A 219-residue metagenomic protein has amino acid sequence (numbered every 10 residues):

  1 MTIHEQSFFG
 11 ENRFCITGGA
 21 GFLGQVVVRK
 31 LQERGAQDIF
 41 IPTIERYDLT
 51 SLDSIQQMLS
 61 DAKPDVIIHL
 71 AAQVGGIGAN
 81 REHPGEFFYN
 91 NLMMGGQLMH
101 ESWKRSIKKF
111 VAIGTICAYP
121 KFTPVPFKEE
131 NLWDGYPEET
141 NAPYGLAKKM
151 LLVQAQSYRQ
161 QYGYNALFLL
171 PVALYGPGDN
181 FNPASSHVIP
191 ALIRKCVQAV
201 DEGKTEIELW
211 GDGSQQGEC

Functional and structural regions predicted by a protein language model:
M1-F14, S60, V66: Non-catalytic terminal and boundary segments that flank Rossmann-like NAD(P)-dependent oxidoreductase
Q6, N12-R34: N-terminal Rossmann NAD(P)H-binding glycine-rich loop of SDR-like oxidoreductase domains
T17, P42, I67-Q73, F110-I116 (+1 more regions): SDR active-site strand-loop-helix element
Q32, Q37-Q57: Adenosine-cofactor binding site in Rossmann-like domains, unifying the SAM/SAH pocket of S-adenosylmethionine-dependent
L52-L92, E101-K104: NAD(P)H-binding glycine-rich loop region in Rossmannoid oxidoreductase-like domains and their noncatalytic homologs
G96-N141, L167: Conserved Rossmann-fold NAD(P)-dependent oxidoreductase catalytic core, especially the SDR/UDP-sugar
F122-N131, V153-C219: NAD(P)-dependent short-chain dehydrogenase/reductase
P143, A147-M150: Active-site helix of classical SDR
